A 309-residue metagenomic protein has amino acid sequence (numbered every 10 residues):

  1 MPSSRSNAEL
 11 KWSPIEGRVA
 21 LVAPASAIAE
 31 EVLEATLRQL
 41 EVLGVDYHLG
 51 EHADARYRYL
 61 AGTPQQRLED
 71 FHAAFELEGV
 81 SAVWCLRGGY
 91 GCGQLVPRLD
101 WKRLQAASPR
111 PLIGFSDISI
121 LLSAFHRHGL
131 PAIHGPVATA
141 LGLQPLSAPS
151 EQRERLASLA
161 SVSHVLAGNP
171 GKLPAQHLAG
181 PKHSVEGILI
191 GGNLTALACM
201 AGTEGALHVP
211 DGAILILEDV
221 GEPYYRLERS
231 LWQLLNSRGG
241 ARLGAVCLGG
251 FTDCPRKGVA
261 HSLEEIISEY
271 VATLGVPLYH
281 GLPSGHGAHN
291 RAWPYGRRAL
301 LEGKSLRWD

Functional and structural regions predicted by a protein language model:
M1-G79: ATP/NTP phosphate-donor binding region
A27-V32, S184, I188-V220: Conserved beta-alpha junction segments in alpha/beta enzyme cores
P64-E69, R229-L234, A260-I267: Charged helix-capping and loop-helix junction motifs
G88-A106, L121-S123, L263-E264: Short Gly/Thr/Asp-enriched flexible loops that form oxyanion-binding sites at enzyme active sites
W101-A124, P131-A138, L274-L278: Short, acidic/small-residue loops that bind anionic groups at enzyme active sites
P131-A198: Conserved anion/nucleotide-ligand pocket segment
G205-G258: Internal helical hairpin/lid segments
L248-D309: ATP/nucleoside-binding phosphotransfer catalytic cores, i.e., glycine-rich phosphate-binding loops
